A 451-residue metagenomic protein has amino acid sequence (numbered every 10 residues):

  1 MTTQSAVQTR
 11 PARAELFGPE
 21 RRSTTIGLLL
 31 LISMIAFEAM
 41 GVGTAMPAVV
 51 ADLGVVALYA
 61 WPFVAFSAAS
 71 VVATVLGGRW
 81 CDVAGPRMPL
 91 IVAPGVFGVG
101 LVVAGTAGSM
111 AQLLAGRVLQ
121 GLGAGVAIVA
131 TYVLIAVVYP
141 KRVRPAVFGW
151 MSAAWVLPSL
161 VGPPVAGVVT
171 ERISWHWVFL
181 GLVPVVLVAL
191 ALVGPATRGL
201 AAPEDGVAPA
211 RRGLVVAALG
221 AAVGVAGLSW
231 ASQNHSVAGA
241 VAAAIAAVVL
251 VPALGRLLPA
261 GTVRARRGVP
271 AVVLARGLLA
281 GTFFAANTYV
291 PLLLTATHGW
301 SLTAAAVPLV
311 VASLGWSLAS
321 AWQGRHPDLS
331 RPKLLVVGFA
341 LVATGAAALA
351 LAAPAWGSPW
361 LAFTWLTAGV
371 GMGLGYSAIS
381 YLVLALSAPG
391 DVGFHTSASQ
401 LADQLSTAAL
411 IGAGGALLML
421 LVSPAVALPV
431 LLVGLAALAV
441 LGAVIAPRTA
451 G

Functional and structural regions predicted by a protein language model:
M1-R21, A201-G206, P447-G451: Intrinsic disorder in cytosolic terminal tails and internal cytosolic loops of multi-pass membrane transporters
R21-T44, A57-A65, V71-L76, R87 (+2 more regions): 12-transmembrane solute porter fold
G43-P47, V99-S109, L157-E171, G194 (+4 more regions): Membrane-embedded alpha-helical segments in integral membrane proteins
V50-G54, A107, G123, Y139-P140 (+4 more regions): Short helix-loop-helix connector
A51-D52, D82-V83, G105-G108, V137-P140 (+6 more regions): Membrane-helix boundary and inter-helical linker elements of multi-pass secondary transporters
V71-T74, C81-A208: Helix-loop-helix hairpins in multi-pass membrane proteins, especially solute transporters
R87, V92, R144-V156, D205-V216 (+2 more regions): Cytoplasmic-side transmembrane-helix entry/capping segments in multi-pass membrane proteins
E171-T282: Hydrophobic transmembrane-helix bundles of small-molecule transporters
